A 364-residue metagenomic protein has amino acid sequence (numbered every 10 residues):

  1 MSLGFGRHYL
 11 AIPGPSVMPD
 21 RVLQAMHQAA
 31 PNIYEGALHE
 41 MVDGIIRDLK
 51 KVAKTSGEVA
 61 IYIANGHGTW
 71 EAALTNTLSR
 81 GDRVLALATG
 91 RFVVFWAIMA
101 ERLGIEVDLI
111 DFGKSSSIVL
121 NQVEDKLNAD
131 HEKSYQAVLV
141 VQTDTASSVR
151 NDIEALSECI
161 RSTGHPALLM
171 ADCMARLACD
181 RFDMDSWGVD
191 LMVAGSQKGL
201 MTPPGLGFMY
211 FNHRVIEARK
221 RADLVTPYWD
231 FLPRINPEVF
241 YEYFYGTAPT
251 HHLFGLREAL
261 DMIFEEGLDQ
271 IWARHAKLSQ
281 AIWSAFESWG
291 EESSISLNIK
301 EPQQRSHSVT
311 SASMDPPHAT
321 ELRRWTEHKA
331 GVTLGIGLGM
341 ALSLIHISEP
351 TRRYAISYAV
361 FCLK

Functional and structural regions predicted by a protein language model:
R7-I63, H67: A glycine-/small-polar-enriched, mobile loop at the entrance of the PLP active site in fold-type I
V17-M18, Q197-S284: Active-site C-terminal subdomain of aminotransferase-like
S56-L85, T89, V93-A97: Conserved beta-loop-alpha segment that forms the PLP phosphate-binding cup at the N-terminus of a helix
I118-L177: Active-site phosphate-binding strand-loop segment of PLP-dependent enzymes
D185-Q197: Conserved active-site segment immediately N-terminal to the catalytic lysine that forms the internal aldimine
W283-M314: Conserved small-domain helix->loop->beta segment predominantly found in fold-type I
P317-R324: Short, conserved charged micro-motifs
I345-H346, P350-K364: Single conserved hydrophobic/aromatic residue that forms the stacking wall/gate of nucleotide- or nucleobase-binding
